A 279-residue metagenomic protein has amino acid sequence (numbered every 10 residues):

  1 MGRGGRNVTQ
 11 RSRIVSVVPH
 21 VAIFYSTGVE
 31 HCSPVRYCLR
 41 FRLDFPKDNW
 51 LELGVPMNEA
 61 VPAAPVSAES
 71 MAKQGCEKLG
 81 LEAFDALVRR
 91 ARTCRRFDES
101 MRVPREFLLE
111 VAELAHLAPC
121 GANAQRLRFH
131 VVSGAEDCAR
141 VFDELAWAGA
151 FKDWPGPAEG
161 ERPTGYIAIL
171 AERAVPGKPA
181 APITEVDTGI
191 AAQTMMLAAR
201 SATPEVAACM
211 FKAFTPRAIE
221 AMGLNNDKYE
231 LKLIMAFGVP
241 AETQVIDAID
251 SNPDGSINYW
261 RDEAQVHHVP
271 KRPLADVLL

Functional and structural regions predicted by a protein language model:
G2-G5, G28, G54: Residue-identity detector for glycine
R3, V18, Y25-S26, S33-V35: Short, low-complexity intrinsically disordered segments enriched in A/P/G/S/L with frequent Arg, especially at protein
V8, V18-V21: Short hydrophobic alpha-helical segments enriched in small aliphatic residues
T9, V29-E30, L51: Intrinsically disordered, low-complexity regions enriched in polar/acidic and amide residues
Y37-L279: Acidic, surface-exposed loops and disordered segments
